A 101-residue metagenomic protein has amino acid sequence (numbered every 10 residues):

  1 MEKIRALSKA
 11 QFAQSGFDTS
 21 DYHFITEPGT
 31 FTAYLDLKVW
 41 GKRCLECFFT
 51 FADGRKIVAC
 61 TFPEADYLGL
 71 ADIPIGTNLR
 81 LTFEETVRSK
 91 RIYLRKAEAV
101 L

Functional and structural regions predicted by a protein language model:
M1-P28: Short boundary/loop segments of OB/S1/cold-shock single-stranded nucleic-acid-binding domains
T19-C44: Structural detector for short beta-strands of small beta-barrel domains
F24-G29, E64-T82: Short nucleic-acid-contacting surface segments enriched for D/E, G, S/T with interspersed K/R
A33, C47, L79-L81: Hydrophobic residues positioned within well-ordered beta-strands of beta-sheet architectures
D36-P63: OB-fold (S1/OB) nucleic-acid-binding surfaces
I57, L68-G69, R88-K90: Eukaryotic short linear interaction motifs
F83-L101: OB-fold/S1-family single-stranded nucleic acid-binding modules
